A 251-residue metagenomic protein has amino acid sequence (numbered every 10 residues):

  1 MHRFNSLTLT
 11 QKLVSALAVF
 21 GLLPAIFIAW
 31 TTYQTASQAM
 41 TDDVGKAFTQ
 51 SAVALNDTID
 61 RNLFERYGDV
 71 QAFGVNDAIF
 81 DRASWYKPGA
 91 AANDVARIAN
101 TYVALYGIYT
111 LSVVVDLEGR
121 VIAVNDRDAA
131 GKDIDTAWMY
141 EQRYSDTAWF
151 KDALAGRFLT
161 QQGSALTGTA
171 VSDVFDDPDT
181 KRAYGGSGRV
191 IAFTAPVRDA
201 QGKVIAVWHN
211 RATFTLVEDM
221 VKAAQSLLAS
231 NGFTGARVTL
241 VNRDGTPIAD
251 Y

Functional and structural regions predicted by a protein language model:
M1-S6: Short, Lys/Arg-rich, polar N-terminal cytosolic tail immediately upstream of the first transmembrane signal-anchor
L9-P88, A104-Y109, G188-F193: Juxtamembrane extracytoplasmic/periplasmic/luminal helical "stalk" adjacent to the first N-terminal
Q50, G68, R97-N100, K151: Solvent-exposed, polar/charged alpha-helical surfaces in well-ordered, non-transmembrane soluble domains, broadly
D81-R82, R120-R127, V241, G245-Y251: Amphipathic coiled-coil signal-relay and dimerization helices
A92-I108, R143-Y144, F158, D179-T180 (+2 more regions): Solvent-exposed, extracytoplasmic
A104-L105, V124-T215, D219: Extracytoplasmic/periplasmic ligand-binding sensor regions of membrane-associated signaling proteins
